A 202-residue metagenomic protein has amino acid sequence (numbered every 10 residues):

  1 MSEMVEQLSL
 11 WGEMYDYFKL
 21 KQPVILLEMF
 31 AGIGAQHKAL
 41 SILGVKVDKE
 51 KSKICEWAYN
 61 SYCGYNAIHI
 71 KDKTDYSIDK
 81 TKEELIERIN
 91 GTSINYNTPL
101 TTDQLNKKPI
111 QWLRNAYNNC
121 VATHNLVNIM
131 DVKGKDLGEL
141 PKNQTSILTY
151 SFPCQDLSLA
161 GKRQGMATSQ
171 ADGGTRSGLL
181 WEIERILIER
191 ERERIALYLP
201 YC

Functional and structural regions predicted by a protein language model:
M1-C202: Conserved active-site and SAM-binding loop architecture of S-adenosyl-L-methionine-dependent nucleic-acid
